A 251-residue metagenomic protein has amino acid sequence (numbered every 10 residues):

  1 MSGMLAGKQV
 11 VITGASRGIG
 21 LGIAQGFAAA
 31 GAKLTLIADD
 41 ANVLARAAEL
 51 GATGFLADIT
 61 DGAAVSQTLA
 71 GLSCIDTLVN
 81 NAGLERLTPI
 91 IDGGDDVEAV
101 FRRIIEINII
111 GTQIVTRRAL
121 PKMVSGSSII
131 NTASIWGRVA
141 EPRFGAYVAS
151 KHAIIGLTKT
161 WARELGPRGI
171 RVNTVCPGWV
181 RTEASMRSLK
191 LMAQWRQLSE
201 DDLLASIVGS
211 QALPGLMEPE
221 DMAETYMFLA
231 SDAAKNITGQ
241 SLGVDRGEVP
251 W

Functional and structural regions predicted by a protein language model:
Q9, S16-R17: Conserved glycine-rich cofactor-binding loop
A30-A45: Conserved glycine-rich Rossmann-like NAD(P)H-binding loop of the short-chain dehydrogenase/reductase
E85-R102, P121, R143-A146: Conserved mid-core segment of classical short-chain dehydrogenase/reductases
T116, S150, T158: Active-site helix of classical SDR
S134: Residue(s) in the substrate-gating loop at a strand-loop-helix junction that position the organic substrate next
V139, M227, T238-W251: Short C-terminal tail/terminal secondary-structure segment of NAD(P)H-dependent dehydrogenase/reductase domains
G166, R171, I237-G239: Short, small/polar-rich loop/turn modules that mediate ligand/substrate recognition or access, typified
